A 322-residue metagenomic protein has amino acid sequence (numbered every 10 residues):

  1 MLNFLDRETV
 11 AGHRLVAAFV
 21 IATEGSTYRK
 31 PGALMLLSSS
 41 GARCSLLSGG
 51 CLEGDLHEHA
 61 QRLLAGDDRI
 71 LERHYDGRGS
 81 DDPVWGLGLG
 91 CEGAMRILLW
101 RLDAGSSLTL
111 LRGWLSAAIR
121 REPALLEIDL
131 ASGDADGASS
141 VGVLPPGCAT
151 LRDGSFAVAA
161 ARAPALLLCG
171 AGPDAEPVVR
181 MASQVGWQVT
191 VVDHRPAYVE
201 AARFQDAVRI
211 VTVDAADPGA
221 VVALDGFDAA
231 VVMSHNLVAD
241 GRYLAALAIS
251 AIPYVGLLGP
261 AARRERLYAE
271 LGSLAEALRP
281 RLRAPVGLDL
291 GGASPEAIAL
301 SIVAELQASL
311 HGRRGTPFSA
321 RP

Functional and structural regions predicted by a protein language model:
M1-N3, C51, D55, T109 (+8 more regions): Conserved active-site and cofactor/substrate-binding residues in soluble primary-metabolism enzymes
M1-V211, D225-A229, E270, E305-P322: Segments forming oxygen-rich coordination pockets for charged ligands
C51, H194-A197, D214-P218, L258-R263: Short, acidic/turn-prone active-site loops that include or flank metal/cofactor- and phosphate-binding residues
P164, C169, M233-S234, L257-L258 (+1 more regions): Thr-Gly-centered strand-to-loop micro-motif
V192-D193, A229-A230, S234-G241, A245-E270: ADP-ribose/adenylate-binding Rossmann-like module
Q205-D206, S250-A251, L274, L278: Short, structured coil segments at secondary-structure junctions
A216-G226: Short amphipathic alpha-helix with an adjacent loop that forms part of the alpha/beta core around
L257-P322: Adenosine-phosphate binding glycine-rich loop
